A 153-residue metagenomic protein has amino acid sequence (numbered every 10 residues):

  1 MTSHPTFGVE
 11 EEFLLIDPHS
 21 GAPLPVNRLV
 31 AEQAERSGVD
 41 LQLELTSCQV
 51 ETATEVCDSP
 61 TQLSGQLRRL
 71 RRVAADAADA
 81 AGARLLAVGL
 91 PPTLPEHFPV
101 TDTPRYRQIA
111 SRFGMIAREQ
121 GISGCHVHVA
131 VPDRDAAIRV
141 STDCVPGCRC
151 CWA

Functional and structural regions predicted by a protein language model:
M1-S123: Terminal catalytic/cofactor-binding subdomain
V127: An acidic/histidine-cluster motif and surrounding catalytic segment that typifies divalent-metal-assisted enzyme active
V131-A153: Loop-rich catalytic cores of soluble enzymes, especially ATP-dependent carboxylate-amine ligases and other
